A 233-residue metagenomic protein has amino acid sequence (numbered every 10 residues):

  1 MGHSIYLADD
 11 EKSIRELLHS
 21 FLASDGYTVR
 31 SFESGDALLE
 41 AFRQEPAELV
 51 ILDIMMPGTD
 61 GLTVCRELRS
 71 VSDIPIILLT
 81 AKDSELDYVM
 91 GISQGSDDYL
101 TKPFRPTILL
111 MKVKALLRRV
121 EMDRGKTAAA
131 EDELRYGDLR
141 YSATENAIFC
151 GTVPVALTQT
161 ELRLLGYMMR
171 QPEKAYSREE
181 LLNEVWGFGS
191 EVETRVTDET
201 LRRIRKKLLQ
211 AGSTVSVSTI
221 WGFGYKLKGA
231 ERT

Functional and structural regions predicted by a protein language model:
S4, A115-A175, E179, K228: Short, Lys/Arg-enriched segments at the junction into DNA-binding effector domains of transcriptional regulators
A8-D9, F32, V50, L100: Conserved sequence signature across two-component system core domains
E11-R30: Two-component/phosphorelay signaling modules centered on CheY-like receiver
E33-S34, D60-T63, D87: Acidic catalytic/metal-coordinating carboxylates
E45-I51, M56: Active-site beta3 strand of CheY-like receiver
P46-E48, V71-P75, E191: His-Asp phosphorelay/catalytic-motif detector in bacterial-type signaling
R66, S70, P75-R135: Basic, amphipathic DNA-recognition helix from helix-turn-helix-like DNA-binding domains
A147, T152-V215, W221-F223: Positively charged, aromatic-enriched patches within helix-turn-helix-type DNA-binding elements, predominantly
